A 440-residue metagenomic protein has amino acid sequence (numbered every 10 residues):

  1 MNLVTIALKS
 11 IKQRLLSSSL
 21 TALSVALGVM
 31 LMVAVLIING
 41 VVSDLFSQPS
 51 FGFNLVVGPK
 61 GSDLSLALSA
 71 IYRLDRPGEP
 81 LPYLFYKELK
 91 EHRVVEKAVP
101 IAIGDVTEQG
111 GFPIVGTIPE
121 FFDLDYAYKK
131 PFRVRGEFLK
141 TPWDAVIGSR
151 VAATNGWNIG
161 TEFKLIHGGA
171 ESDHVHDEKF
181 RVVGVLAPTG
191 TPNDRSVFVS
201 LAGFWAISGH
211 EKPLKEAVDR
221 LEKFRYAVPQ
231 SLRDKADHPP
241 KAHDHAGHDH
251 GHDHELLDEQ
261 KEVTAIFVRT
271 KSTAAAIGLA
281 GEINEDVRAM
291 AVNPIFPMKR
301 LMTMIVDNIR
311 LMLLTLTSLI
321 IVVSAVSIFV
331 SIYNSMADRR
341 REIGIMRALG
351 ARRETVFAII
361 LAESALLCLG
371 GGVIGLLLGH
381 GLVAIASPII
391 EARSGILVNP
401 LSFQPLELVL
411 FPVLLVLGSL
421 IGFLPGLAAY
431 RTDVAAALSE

Functional and structural regions predicted by a protein language model:
M1-Q13, S47-S50, N54, R233-A236 (+4 more regions): Feature of multi-pass inner-membrane transport and sensor proteins that recognizes transmembrane helices together
L16-V41, L45-F46: Short, strongly hydrophobic transmembrane alpha-helices
L36-V115, E137-T141, E255-D258, L279-I283 (+1 more regions): Hydrophobic, regular-secondary-structure patches
V42-L45, L256-V323, A337, E354: Peri-transmembrane interface segments
I101-A102, Q109-E120, K130-K235: Hydrophobic secondary-structure segments that place a key small or acidic residue at a functional site
L214-I283: A short beta-strand structural signal in non-transmembrane regions
I320-S324, Y333, R340-S387, V413-L417 (+2 more regions): Transmembrane alpha-helical interface segments in multi-pass membrane proteins
V373-V413, F423, L427-A436: Short helix-loop junctions at transmembrane helix boundaries
